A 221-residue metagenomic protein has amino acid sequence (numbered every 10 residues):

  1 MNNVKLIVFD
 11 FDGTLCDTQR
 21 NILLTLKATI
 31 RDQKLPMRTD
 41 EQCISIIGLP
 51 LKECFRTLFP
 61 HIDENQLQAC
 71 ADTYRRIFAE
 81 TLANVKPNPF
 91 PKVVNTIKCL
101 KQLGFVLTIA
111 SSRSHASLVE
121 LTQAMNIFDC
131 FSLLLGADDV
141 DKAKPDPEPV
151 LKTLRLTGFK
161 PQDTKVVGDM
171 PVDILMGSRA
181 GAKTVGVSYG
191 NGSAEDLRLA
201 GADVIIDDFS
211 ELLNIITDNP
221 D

Functional and structural regions predicted by a protein language model:
M1-K5, K98-K101, S114-H115, V119-D221: Asp-based, Mg2+/Mn2+-dependent phosphohydrolase catalytic module
M1-S45: Active-site neighborhood of HAD-like aspartate-dependent phosphohydrolases
T14, S111-R113: Conserved phosphate-coupling serine/threonine residues in phosphotransfer and NTP-handling enzymes
L23, K27, I44, G48 (+4 more regions): An amphipathic alpha-helix signature
T29-D32, N95-F105: A short, Lys/Arg-enriched amphipathic alpha-helix followed by its capping loop at the start of a domain
T29-I30, P50-E64, L121, T153-L154: Helix-loop "lid/cap" segments that line or gate small-molecule binding pockets
T57-N95: Metal-dependent phosphoesterase signature
